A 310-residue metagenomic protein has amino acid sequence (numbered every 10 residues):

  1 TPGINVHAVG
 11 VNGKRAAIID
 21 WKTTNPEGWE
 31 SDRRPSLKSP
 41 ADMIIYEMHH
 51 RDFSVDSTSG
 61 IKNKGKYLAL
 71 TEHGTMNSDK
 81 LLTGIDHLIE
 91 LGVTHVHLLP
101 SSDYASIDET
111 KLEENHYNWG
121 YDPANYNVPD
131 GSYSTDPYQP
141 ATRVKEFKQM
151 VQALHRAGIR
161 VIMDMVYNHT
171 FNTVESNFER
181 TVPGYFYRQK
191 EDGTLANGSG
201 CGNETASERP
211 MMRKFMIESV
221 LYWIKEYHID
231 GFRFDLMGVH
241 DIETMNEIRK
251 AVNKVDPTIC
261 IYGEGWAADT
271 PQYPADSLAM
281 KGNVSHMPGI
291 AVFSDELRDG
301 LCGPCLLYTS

Functional and structural regions predicted by a protein language model:
T1-E72: The feature marks proteins involved in alpha-glucan
N5, V9-T23, Y67, Y133 (+4 more regions): Generic preference for hydrophobic/aromatic residues in regular secondary structure cores
N5-K14, L195-G200, M211-M212, K225-I229 (+1 more regions): Generic detector of short, locally flexible boundary/turn motifs and exposed helical patches
W21-W29, A105-S106, M212, H240-I242: A short linear-motif detector with a strong N-terminal bias
I44-E47, H95-L98, G231-R233, C260-G263: Structural recognition of the beta-strand scaffold that forms the well-ordered cores of secreted hydrolase catalytic
R51-Y227, T244-D256, C260, P271-Q272: Substrate-binding/active-site clefts of carbohydrate-active enzymes
K111-N115, G120-Y121, N127, L236-S310: Active-site-proximal helices and loops of the catalytic beta/alpha 8
I162, G231-M237: Short catalytic-loop micro-motif centered on adjacent basic/acidic residues
